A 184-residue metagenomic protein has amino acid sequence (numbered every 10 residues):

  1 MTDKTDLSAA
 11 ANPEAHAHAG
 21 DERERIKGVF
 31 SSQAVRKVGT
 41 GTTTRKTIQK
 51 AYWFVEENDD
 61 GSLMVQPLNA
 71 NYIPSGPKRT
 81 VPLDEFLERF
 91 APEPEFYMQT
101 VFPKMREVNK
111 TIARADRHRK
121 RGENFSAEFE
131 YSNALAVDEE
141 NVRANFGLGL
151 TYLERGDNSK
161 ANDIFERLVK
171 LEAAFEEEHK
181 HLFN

Functional and structural regions predicted by a protein language model:
T2-N133, R155-D163, L171: Long, contiguous interaction/recruitment modules in multidomain scaffold/adaptor proteins
E107, R114, L148, L182-N184: Structural register within alpha-helical repeat arrays
R121, E176-E177: Short coil/turn and helix-start
F129, F146-G147: Charged linear interaction tracts used for macromolecular binding and regulation
A144, E177-H181: TPR alpha-solenoid repeat register
